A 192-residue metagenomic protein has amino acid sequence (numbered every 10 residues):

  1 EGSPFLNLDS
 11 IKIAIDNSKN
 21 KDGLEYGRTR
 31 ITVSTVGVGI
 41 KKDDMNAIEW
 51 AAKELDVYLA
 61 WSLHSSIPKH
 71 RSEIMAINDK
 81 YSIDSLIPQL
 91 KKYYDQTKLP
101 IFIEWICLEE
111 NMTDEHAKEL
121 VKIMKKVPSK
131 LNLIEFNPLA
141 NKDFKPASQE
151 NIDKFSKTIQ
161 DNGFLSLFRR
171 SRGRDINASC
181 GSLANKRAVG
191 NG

Functional and structural regions predicted by a protein language model:
E1-T158, N162: Conserved AdoMet/S-adenosylmethionine-binding subsite of the radical SAM
D161, G173-G192: Radical SAM enzyme core and accessory elements
